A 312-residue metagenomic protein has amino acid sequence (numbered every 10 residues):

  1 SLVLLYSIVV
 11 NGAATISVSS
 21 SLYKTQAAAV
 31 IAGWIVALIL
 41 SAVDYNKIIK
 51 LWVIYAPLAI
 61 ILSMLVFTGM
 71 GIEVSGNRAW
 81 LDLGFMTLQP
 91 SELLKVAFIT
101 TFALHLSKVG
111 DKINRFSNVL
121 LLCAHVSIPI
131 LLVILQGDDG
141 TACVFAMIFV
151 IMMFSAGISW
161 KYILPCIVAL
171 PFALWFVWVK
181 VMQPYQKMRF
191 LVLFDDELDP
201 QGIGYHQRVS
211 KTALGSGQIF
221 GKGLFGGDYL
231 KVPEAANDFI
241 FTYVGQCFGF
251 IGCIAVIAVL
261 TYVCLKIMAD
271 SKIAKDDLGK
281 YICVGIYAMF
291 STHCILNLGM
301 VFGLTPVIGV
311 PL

Functional and structural regions predicted by a protein language model:
V3-Q136, L298-L312: Membrane-helix boundary/helix-loop-helix interface segments in multi-pass membrane proteins
A28-V36, C247-L265: Hydrophobic alpha-helical transmembrane segments
I35, V43, T101, K180-V181 (+4 more regions): Transmembrane alpha-helix boundary/anchor motif
V53-L62, N114-I134, D139-V179: Hydrophobic alpha-helical segments of polytopic membrane proteins
V74-G76, W80, L164-A255, K275-G279: Hydrophobic, glycine- and aromatic-enriched re-entrant/interface helices and adjoining loop segments
L106, C143, I148-Y162, D228-G252 (+1 more regions): Interfacial segments of multi-pass membrane proteins
N118-L122, C166, L193, L230 (+1 more regions): Alpha-helical transmembrane segments of multi-pass membrane proteins, especially transporters and channels
D270-G309: Loop-to-helix entry and N-terminal half of a specific, functionally important transmembrane alpha helix in multi-pass
